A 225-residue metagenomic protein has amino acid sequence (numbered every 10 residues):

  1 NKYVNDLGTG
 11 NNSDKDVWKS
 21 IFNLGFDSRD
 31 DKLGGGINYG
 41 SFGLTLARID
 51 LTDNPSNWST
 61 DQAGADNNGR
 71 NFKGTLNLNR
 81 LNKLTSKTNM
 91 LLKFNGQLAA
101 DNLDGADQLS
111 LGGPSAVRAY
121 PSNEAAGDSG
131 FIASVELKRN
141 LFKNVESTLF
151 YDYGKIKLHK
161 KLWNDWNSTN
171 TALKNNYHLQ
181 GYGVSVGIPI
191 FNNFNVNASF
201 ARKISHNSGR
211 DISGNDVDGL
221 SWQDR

Functional and structural regions predicted by a protein language model:
N1-K2, G40-R48, L92-L98, V135-L137 (+3 more regions): Transmembrane beta-barrel strands of outer-membrane/channel proteins
N1-L91, N95-Q97, D211-D216: Transmembrane beta-strand segments of outer-membrane beta-barrel domains in Gram-negative and organellar OMPs
N11-V17, D53-N57, Q62-G69, G105-S110 (+4 more regions): Extracellular/periplasm-exposed beta-strand and loop segments of Gram-negative cell-envelope proteins, dominated by
S20-F26, F72-L78, M90, S129-V135 (+2 more regions): Hydrophobic, lipid-facing positions within transmembrane beta-strands of outer-membrane proteins
F26-D30, R80-N82, L137-R139, I188-I190 (+1 more regions): Residue-level signature of outer-membrane beta-barrel architecture
D31-N38, S86-M90, K143-S147, I188-A198: Repeated loop/turn-to-beta-strand initiation elements of outer-membrane beta-barrel proteins
R80-W163: Extracytoplasmic gating/loop element in the C-terminal half of outer-membrane beta-barrel translocons and assembly
V186-N195, D216-R225: Outer-membrane beta-barrel "beta-signal"
